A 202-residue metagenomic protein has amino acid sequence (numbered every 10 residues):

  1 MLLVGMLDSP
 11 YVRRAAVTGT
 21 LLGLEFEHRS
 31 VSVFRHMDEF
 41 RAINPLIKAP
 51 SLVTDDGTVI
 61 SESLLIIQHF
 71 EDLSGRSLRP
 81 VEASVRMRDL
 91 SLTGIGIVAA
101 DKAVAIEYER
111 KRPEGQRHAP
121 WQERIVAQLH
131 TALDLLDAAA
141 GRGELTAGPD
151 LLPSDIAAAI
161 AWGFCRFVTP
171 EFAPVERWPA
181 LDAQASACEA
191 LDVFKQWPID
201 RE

Functional and structural regions predicted by a protein language model:
M1-A119: GST-like domain detector, emphasizing the conserved glutathione-binding G-site in the N-terminal thioredoxin-like
L2-L3, E171-F172, Q196: Short, contiguous strand/loop micro-motifs
A16, T20, D137, R166 (+1 more regions): Class I S-adenosyl-L-methionine
L52, L64, L129-D137, V193: Aromatic-glycine hotspot motif
I67, E71, L90-T93, L133 (+2 more regions): Non-transmembrane alpha-helical segments in soluble domains of secreted/periplasmic/extracellular proteins
G96-Q184: GST-like fold's C-terminal all-alpha helical module
V175-E202: Long hydrophobic alpha-helical segments typical of transmembrane helices together with their membrane-interfacial
